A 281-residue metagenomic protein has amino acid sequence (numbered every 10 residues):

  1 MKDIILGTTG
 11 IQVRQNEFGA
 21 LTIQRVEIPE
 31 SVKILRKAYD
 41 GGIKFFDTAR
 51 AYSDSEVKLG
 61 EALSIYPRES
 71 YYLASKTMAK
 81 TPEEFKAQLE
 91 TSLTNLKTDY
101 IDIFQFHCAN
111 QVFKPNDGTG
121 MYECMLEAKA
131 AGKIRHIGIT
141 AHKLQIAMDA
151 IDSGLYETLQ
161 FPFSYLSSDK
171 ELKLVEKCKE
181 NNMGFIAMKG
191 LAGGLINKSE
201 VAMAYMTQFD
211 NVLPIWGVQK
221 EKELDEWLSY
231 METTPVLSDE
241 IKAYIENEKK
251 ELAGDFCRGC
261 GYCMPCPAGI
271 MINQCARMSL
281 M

Functional and structural regions predicted by a protein language model:
M1-Y71: N-terminal binding-site loop/beta-alpha segment at the start of enzyme catalytic domains that lines or forms
I4, Y39, I43-K44, K173-A187 (+1 more regions): Structured C-terminal cap/extension of enzyme domains
L6, F18, F46, L59 (+10 more regions): Conserved, mostly hydrophobic/aromatic
G19, A49, F104-H107, T140 (+3 more regions): Conserved residues at the C-terminal ends of beta-strands
V26-P29, R36, D40, K80-I186 (+1 more regions): Glycine/proline-rich, positively charged, aromatic-decorated active-site loop/lid region on the catalytic face
R50, D54, T77-K80, H107 (+3 more regions): Short beta->alpha linker loops
V57-S75, E123-G132, E180-N182: Alpha-helix-loop-beta-strand connector modules within alpha/beta enzyme cores
S70-L73, Y156-S164, P235-I241: Short hydrophobic/aromatic-enriched beta-strand-loop microsegments
